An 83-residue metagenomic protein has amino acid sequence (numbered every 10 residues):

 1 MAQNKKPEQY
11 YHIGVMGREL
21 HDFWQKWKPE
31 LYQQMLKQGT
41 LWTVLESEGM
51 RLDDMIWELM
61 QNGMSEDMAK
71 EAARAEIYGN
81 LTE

Functional and structural regions predicted by a protein language model:
A2-E83: C-terminal alpha-helical interaction appendages
